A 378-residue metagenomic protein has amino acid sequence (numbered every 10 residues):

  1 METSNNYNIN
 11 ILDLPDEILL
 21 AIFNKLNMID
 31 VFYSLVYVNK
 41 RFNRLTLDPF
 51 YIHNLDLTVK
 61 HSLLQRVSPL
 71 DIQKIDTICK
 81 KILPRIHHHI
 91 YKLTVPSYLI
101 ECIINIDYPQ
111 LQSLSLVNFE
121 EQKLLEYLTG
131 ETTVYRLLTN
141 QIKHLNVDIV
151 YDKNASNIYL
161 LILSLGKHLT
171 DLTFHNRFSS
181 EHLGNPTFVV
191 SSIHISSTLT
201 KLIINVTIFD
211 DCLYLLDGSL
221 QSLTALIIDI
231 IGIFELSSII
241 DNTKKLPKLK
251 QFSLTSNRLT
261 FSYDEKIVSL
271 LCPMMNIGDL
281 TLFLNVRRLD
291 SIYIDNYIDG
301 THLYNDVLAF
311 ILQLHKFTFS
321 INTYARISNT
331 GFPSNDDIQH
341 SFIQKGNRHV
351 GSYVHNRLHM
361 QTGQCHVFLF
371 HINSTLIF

Functional and structural regions predicted by a protein language model:
M1-F378: Eukaryote-biased activation of long, low-complexity terminal tails and linkers
